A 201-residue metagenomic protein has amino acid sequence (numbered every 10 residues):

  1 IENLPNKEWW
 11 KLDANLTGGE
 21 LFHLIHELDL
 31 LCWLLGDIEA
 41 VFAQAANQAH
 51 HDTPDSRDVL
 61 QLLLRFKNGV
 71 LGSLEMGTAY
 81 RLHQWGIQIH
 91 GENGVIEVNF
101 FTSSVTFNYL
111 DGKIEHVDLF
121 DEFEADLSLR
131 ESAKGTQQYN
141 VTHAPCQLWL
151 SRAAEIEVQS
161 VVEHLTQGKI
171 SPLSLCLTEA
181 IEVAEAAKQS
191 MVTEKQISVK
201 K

Functional and structural regions predicted by a protein language model:
I1-T53, E194: Predominantly a Rossmann-like dinucleotide-binding segment in NAD(P)-dependent oxidoreductases
I25, E75-H83: Glycine-rich phosphate/pyrophosphate-binding beta-alpha loops
E27-L31, E155-V162, A184: A general structural signal for well-ordered alpha-helical segments in protein cores
R57, L62-G69, I89-G91: Active-site beta-strand termini and strand-to-loop segments that position acidic
F66, N93-L175: C-terminal glycine/acidic-rich active-site capping loop/insertion
S73-M76, V98-F100: Beta-strand scaffold of nucleotide-dependent catalytic cores
T178-M191: C-terminal hydrophobic helical "lid"/dimerization subdomain of Rossmann-like NAD(P)H-dependent oxidoreductases
Q189-K201: C-terminal capping/lid region of NAD(P)-dependent oxidoreductase domains
